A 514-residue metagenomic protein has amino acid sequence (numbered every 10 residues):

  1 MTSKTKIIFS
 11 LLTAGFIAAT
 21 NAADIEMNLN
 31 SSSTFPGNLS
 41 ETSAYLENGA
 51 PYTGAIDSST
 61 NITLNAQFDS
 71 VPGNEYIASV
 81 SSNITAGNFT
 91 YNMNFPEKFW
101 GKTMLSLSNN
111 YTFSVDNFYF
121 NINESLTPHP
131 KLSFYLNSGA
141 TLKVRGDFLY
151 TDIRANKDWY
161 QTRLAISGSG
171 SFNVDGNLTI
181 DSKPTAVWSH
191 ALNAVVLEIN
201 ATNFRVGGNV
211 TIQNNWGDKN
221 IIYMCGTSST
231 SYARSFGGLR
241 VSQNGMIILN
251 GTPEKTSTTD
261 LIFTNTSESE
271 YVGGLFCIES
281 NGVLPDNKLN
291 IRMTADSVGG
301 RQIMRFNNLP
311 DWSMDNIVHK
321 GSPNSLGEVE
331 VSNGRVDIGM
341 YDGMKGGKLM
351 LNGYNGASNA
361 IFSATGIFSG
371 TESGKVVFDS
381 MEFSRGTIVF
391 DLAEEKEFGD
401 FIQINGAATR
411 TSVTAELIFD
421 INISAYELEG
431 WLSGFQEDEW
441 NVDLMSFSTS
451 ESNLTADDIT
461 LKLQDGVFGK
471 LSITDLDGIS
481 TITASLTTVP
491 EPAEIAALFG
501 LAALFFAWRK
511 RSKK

Functional and structural regions predicted by a protein language model:
T2-N21: Gram-negative bacterial Sec-dependent N-terminal signal peptides
A22-F113, N117-T127, K131, N137-L142 (+4 more regions): Solvent-exposed adhesion/ligand-recognition segments of exported proteins
A23-I25, S58-L64, N220-I221, M246 (+7 more regions): Hydrophobic beta-strand segments of well-ordered beta-sheets in folded domains
L39, T85, M93, E97-F120 (+9 more regions): Extracellular repeat-rich scaffold modules on cell surfaces
E41, E47, T230, T258-T259 (+14 more regions): Generic structural motif
G226-Y232, F236-Q243, G251-E254, T259-E270 (+2 more regions): Extracellular beta-strand/loop-rich repeat segments of large surface/secreted proteins
E491-W508: A short, hydrophobic C-terminal helix/tail in secreted or cell-surface proteins
R511-K514: Short, charged juxtamembrane terminal tails flanking transmembrane helices
